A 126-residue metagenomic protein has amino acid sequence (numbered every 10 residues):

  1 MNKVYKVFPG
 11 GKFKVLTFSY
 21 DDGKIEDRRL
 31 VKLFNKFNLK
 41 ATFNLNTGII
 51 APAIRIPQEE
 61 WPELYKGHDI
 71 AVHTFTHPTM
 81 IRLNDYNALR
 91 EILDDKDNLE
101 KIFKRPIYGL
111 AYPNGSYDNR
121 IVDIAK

Functional and structural regions predicted by a protein language model:
M1-F18, I25, A53-R55: N-terminal pre-catalytic segment of deacetylase/amide-hydrolase enzymes
T17-Y20, A71: Generic enzyme active-site microenvironment
Y20-D22, Y112: Short acidic donor-binding/metal-coordinating loop in glycosyltransferase active sites
G23-R29: Short acidic, Gly/Ser-rich segments with clustered Asp/Glu that frequently serve as metal-coordination loops in enzyme
R29-F37: Basic, amphipathic juxtamembrane/active-site segments that coordinate anionic phosphate or diphosphate groups
L30, I121-D123: Distinct, well-ordered alpha-helical segments
K36-I121: Metal-dependent polysaccharide deacetylase catalytic core of the NodB/CE4 family, i.e., the active-site-bearing domain
K126: Acidic, His- and aromatic-enriched active-site or binding-groove loops in soluble protein domains that engage sugars
